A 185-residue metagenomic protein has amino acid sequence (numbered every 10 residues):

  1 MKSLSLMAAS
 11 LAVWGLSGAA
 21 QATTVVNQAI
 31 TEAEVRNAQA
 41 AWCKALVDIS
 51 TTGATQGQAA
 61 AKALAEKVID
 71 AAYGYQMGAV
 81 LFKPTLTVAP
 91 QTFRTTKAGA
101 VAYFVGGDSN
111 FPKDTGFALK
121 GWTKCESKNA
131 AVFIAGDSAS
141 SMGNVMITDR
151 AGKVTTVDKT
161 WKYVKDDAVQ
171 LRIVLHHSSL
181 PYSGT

Functional and structural regions predicted by a protein language model:
M1-Q21: Gram-negative bacterial Sec-dependent N-terminal signal peptides
Q21-A72: Short, low-complexity N-terminal intrinsically disordered segments enriched in polar/charged residues
N27-I30, E34, N129, F133 (+1 more regions): Conserved aromatic-histidine-acidic binding/catalytic patches
G53-N129: A solvent-exposed, acidic/Ser-Thr-rich amphipathic alpha-helical stretch
I134-M142, A151-G184: Short beta-strand edge/turn micro-motifs at domain boundaries
